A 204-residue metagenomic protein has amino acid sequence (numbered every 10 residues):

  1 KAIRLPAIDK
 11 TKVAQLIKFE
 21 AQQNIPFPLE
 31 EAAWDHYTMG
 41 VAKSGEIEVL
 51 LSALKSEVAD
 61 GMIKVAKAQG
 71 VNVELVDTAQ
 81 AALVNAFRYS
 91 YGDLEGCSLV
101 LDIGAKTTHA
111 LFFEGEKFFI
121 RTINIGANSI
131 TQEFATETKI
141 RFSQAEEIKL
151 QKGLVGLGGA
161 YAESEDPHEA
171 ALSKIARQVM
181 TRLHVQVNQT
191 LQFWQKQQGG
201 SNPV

Functional and structural regions predicted by a protein language model:
K1-Y89: Active-site neighborhood for divalent-cation/phosphate handling
D9, V13, I17, V58 (+5 more regions): Helical mechanochemical/support elements of P-loop NTPase systems and associated helical scaffolds
I25-P28, G70, F87, T138-F142 (+4 more regions): Conserved NTP-handling cores and scaffolds of large molecular machines
G45, R88-S129, F134: Gly/Thr-rich phosphate-binding beta-strand-loop-beta motif of the actin/hexokinase/Hsp70
V58-A59, T107-H109, F118-F119, W194-Q197: Short beta-strands and strand-coil junctions in structured, solvent-facing domains, enriched
A59-L83, G115-G159: Glycine-rich phosphate-binding loop plus the immediately following alpha-helix
I148-P203: Adenine-nucleotide phosphate-binding core of ATP-dependent small-molecule kinases
